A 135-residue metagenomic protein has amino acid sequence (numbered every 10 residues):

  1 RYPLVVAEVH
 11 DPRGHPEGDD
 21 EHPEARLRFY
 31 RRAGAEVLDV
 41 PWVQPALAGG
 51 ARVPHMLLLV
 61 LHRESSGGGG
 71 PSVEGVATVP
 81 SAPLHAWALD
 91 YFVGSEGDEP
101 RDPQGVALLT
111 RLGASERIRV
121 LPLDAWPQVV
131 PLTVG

Functional and structural regions predicted by a protein language model:
Y2-G135: Terminal substrate-recognition subdomain of acyl/acetyltransferases
